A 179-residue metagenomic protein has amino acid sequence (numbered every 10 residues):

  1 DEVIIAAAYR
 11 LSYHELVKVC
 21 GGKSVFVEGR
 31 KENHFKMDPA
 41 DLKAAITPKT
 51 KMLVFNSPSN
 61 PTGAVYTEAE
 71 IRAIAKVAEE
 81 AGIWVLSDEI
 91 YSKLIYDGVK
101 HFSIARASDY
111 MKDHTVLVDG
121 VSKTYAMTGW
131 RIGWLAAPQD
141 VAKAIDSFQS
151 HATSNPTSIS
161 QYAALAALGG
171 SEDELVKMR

Functional and structural regions predicted by a protein language model:
D1-E2, K49, K112-T115: Short acidic capping loops at alpha-helix termini that bridge into adjacent secondary structure
D1-V17: Conserved PLP-anchoring active-site segment centered on the Schiff-base-forming lysine
A7, F26-R30: Short beta->alpha connector loops at strand-helix junctions that form conserved, small/polar/Pro-enriched
Y13, I74, I104: Aromatic/hydrophobic pocket-lining residues that form π-stacking "cages" and hydrophobic walls in ligand
E15-V17, V77, A107: Hydrophobic/aromatic ligand-binding patch that stacks against planar heteroaromatic rings of cofactors or nucleotides
G22, E80-W84, K112-D113: A short helix->loop->beta-strand "cap" motif at the edges of active sites that frequently abuts
G29-K100: Active-site phosphate-binding strand-loop segment of PLP-dependent enzymes
S108-R179: Conserved core segment of the aminotransferase class I/II
